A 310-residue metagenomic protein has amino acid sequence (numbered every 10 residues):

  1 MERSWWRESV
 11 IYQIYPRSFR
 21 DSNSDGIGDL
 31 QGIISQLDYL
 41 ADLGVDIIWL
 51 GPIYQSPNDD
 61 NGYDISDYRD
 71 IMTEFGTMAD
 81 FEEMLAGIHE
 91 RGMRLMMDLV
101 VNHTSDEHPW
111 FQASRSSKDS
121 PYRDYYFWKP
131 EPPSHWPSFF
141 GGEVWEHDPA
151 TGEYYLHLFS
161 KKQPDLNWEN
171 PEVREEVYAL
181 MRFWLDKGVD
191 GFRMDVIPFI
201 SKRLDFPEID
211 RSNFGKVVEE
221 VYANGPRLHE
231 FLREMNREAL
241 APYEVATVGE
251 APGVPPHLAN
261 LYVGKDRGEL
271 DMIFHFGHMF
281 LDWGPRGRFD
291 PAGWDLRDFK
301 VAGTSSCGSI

Functional and structural regions predicted by a protein language model:
M1-R182, D186, F199-P255: Acidic/aromatic-lined carbohydrate-recognition and catalytic surfaces of CAZymes acting on diverse glycans
I48, F192-M194: Hydrophobic residues within beta-strands of alpha/beta enzymes
E74-T77, M97, E107, F127 (+7 more regions): Non-transmembrane, interaction-prone segments in cytosolic or luminal domains
D119-P121, E220-I310: Glycan-recognition surfaces
K187-G191: A glycine-centered loop/beta-turn motif at secondary-structure junctions
V196-P207, G303-I310: Anion-binding catalytic surfaces of enzymes that hydrolyze or transfer phosphate/sulfate esters
